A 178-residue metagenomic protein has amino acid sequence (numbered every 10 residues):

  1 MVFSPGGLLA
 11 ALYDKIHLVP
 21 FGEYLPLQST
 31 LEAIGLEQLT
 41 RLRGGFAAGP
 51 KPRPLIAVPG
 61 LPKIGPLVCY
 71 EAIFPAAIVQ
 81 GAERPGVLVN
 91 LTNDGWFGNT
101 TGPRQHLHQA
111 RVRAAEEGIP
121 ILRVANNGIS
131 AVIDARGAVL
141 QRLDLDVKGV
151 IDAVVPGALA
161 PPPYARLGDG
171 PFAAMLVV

Functional and structural regions predicted by a protein language model:
M1-V178: Enzyme catalytic cores with a strong preference for nitrogen-chemistry domains
